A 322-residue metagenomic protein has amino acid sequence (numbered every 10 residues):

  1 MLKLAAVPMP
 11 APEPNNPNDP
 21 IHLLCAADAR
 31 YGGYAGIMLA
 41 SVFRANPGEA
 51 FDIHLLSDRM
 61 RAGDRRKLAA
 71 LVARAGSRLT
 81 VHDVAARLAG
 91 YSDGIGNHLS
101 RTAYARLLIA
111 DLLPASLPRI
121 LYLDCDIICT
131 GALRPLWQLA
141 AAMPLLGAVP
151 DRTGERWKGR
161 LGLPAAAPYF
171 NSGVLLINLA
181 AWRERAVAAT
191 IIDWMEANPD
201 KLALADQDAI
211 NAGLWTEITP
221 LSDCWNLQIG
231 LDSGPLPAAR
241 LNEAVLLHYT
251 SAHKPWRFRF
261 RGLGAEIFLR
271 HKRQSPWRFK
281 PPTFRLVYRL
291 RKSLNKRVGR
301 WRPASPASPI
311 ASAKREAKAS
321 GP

Functional and structural regions predicted by a protein language model:
M1-R30, I37, G48, L179-P322: A glycosyltransferase accessory/donor-loop signature
S41-E49: Short, acidic, metal-binding catalytic loop of nucleotide-sugar glycosyltransferases
D52-R59, G147-V149: Short internal beta-strands
D64-L112: Active-site-proximal specificity loops/subdomain of glycosyltransferases
R66-A69, A115, T130-A141, A188: Short alpha-helix within the catalytic core of nucleotide-sugar-dependent glycosyltransferases
I120: Short aromatic/hydrophobic "clamp" motif used to bind/position activated sugar donors
L123: Catalytic metal- and UDP-sugar-binding loop of GT-A-like glycosyltransferases, i.e., residues flanking the conserved
I127-L161: Conserved donor-nucleotide/metal-binding helix-loop-beta segment in metal-dependent transferases, i.e., the alpha-helix
